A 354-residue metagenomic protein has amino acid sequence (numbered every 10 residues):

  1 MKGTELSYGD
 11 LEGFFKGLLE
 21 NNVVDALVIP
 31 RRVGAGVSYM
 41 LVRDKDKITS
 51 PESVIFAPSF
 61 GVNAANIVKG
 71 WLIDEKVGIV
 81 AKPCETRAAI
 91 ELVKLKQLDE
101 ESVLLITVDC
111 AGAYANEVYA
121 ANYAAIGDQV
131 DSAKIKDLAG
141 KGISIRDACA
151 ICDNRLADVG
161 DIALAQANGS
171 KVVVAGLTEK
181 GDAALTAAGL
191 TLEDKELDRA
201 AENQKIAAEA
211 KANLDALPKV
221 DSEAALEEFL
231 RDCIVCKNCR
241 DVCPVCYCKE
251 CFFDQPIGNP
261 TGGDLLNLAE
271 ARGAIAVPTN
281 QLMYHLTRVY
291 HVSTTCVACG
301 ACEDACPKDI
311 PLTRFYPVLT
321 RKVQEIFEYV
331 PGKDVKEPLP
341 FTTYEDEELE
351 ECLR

Functional and structural regions predicted by a protein language model:
M1-L226: Iron-sulfur-associated redox domains of electron-transfer enzymes in respiratory and anaerobic energy metabolism
T4-L11, C236, C299, L312: Generic structural signal for well-ordered, non-membrane alpha-helical segments in soluble metabolic enzymes
E12-G13, E227, K237, Y290: Residue-level marker for well-ordered alpha-helical positions
K82-R87, I143-L156, R231-F252, S293-D309: Local cysteine-cluster metal-coordination motifs and their immediate loop/turn environment, predominantly Fe-S cluster
V93-K96, C233, K322: Alpha-helix boundary/capping residues
Y114, V235-N238, E325: Alpha-helical scaffold segments in carbohydrate-active enzymes
A207-R231, C248-R354: Ferredoxin-type iron-sulfur electron-transfer modules in oxidoreductases and energy-metabolism complexes
